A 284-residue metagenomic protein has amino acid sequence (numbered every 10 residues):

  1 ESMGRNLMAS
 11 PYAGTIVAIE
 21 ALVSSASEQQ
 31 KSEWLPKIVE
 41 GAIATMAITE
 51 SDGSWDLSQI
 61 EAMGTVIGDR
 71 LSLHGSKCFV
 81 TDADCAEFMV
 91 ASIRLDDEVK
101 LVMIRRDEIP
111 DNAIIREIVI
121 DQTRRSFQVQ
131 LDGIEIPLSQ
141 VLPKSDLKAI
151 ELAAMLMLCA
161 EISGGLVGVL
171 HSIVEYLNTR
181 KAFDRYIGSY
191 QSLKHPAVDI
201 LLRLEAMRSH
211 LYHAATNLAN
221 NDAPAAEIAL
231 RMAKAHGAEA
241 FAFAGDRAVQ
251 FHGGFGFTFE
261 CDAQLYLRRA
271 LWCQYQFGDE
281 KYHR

Functional and structural regions predicted by a protein language model:
E1-A13, A47-S51, R70, S76-C78 (+3 more regions): Active-site beta-strand/loop segments that form the cofactor-binding cradle of oxidoreductase flavoproteins
E1-G41, D82-F88: Internal helix-loop-helix
E1-M3, S25-E28, K37, G41 (+2 more regions): Alpha-helical interface subdomain recognition
A18, A42, D56-I60, D84-E87 (+5 more regions): A generic structural signal for well-ordered coil/turn residues at beta-strand boundaries that shape enzyme active-site
V23-A26, T65, A91-R94, M103-R106 (+1 more regions): Short beta-strand-to-turn element immediately C-terminal to the catalytic PLP-Schiff-base lysine in fold type I
I43-V66: A gly/ser-rich beta-alpha-beta helix-loop segment of oxidoreductase catalytic cores
E61, F79-V80, R106-Q140, K144-D146: Flexible, small-/acidic-enriched active-site or ligand-binding loops
S76-A113: A short core secondary-structure module
